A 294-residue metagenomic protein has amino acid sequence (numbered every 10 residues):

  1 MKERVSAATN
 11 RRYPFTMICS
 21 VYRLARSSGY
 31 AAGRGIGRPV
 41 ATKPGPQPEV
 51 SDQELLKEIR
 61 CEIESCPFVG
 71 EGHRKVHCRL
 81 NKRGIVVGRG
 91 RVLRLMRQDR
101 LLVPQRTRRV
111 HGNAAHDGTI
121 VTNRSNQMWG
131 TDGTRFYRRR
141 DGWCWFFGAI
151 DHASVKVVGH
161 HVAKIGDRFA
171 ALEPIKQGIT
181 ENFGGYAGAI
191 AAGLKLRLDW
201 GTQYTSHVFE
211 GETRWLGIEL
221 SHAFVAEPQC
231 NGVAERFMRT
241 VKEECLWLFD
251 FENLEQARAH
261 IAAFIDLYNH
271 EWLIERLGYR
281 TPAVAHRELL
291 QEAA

Functional and structural regions predicted by a protein language model:
M1-A294: Charged DNA-binding/catalytic regions of mobile-element recombinases
